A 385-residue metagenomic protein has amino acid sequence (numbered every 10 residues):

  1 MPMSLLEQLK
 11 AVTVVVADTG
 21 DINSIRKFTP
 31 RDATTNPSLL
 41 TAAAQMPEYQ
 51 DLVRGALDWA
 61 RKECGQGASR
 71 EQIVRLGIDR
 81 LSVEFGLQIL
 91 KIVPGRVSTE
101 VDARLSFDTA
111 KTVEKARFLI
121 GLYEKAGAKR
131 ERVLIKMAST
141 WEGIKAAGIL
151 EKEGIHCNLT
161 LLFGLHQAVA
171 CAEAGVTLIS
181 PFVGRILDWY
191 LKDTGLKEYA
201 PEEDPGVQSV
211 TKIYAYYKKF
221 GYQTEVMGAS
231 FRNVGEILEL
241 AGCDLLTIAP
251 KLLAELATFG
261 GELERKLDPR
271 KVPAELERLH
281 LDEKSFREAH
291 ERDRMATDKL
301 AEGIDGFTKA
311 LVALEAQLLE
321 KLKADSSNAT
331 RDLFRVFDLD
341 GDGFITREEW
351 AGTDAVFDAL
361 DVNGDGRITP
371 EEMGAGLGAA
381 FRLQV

Functional and structural regions predicted by a protein language model:
M1-T19: N- or domain-start disorder-to-order transition segments that initiate the globular core
T13-D18, R31-T35, L76, G95-V101 (+5 more regions): Hydrophobic faces of well-ordered beta-strands that scaffold small-molecule active sites in alpha/beta enzyme cores
N36, T99, I135, C171 (+2 more regions): Conserved, mostly hydrophobic/aromatic
L39-T41, M46-W141: Active-site beta->alpha loop and helix N-cap motifs at the rims of alpha/beta catalytic domains
N158, F163-E277: Catalytic alpha/beta core domains of metabolic enzymes, predominantly
L267, P273-S326: C-terminal extensions of enzymes
S327-D340, T353-G364: Primarily EF-hand calcium-binding motifs
D340-W350, N363-G374: Acidic Ca2+-chelating loop motifs
